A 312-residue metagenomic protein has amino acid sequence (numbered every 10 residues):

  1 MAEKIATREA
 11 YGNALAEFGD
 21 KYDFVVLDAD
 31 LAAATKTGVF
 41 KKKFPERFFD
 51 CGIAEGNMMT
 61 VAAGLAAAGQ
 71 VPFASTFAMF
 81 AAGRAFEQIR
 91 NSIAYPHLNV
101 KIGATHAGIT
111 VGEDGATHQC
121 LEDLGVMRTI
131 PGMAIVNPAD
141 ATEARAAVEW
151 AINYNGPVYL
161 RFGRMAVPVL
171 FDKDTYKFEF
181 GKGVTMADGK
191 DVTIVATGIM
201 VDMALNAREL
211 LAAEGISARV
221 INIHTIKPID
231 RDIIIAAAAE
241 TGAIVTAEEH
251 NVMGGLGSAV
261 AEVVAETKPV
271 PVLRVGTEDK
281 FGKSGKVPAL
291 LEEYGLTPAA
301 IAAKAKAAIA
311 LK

Functional and structural regions predicted by a protein language model:
M1-R161, A166: Thiamine diphosphate
R8, D20, L31-G38, K42 (+2 more regions): Thiamine diphosphate
